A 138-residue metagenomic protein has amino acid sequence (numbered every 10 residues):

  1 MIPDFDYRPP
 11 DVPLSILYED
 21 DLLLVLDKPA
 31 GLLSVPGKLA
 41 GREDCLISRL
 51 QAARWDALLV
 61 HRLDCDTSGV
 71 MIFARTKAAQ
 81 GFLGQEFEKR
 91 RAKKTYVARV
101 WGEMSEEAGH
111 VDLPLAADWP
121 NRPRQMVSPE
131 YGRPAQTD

Functional and structural regions predicted by a protein language model:
M1-D138: RNA pseudouridine synthases
